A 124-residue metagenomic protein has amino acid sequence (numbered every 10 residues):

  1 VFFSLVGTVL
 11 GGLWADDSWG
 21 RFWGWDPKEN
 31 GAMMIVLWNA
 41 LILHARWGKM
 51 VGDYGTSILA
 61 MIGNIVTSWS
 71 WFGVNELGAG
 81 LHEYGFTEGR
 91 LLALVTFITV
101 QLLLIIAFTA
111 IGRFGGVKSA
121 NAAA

Functional and structural regions predicted by a protein language model:
V1-S18, P27-L81, G89-S119: Hydrophobic cores of alpha-helical transmembrane segments in multi-pass integral membrane proteins
F22: Conserved phosphate/anionic-ligand binding catalytic regions in large, soluble enzymes, centered on
F86: Catalytic nucleotidyl-transfer cores of nucleotide-processing enzymes
A120-A124: Acidic, low-complexity intrinsically disordered tails
